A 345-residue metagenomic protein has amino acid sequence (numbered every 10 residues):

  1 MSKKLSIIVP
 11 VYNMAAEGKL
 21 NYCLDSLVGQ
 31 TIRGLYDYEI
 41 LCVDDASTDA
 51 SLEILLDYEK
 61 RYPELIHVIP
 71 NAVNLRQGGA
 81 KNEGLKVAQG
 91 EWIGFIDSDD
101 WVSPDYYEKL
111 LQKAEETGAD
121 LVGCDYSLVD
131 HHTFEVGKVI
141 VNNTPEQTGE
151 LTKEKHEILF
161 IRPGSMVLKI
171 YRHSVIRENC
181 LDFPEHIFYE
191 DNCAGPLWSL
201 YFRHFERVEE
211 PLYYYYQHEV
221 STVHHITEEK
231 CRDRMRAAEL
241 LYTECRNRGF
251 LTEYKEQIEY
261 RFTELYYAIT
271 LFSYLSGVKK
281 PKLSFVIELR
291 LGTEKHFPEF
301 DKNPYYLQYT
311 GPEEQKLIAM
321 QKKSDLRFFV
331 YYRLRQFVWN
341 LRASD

Functional and structural regions predicted by a protein language model:
K4-I8, E39, C193: Cell-envelope/extracellular polymer assembly enzymes that use nucleotide-activated donors
M14-T31: Short, well-formed alpha-helical segments that are part of the catalytic scaffolds of diverse glycosyltransferases
S26, D44-E53, V73: A conserved acidic beta->alpha catalytic loop
N71-A88: Glycine-rich, basic loop-to-helix element that forms the pyrophosphate-binding segment of sugar-nucleotide handling
I93: Short aromatic/hydrophobic "clamp" motif used to bind/position activated sugar donors
W101-F205, Q217-I226: Donor-binding/catalytic cores of nucleotide-activated saccharide and glycerol-phosphate transferases/polymerases
A119, S276-D345: Membrane-interface aromatic/basic loop that binds lipid-linked glycans or pyrophosphate carriers, typified by
H186-I187, H204-A237, L251, Y274 (+1 more regions): Nucleotide-sugar-dependent glycosyltransferase catalytic core
